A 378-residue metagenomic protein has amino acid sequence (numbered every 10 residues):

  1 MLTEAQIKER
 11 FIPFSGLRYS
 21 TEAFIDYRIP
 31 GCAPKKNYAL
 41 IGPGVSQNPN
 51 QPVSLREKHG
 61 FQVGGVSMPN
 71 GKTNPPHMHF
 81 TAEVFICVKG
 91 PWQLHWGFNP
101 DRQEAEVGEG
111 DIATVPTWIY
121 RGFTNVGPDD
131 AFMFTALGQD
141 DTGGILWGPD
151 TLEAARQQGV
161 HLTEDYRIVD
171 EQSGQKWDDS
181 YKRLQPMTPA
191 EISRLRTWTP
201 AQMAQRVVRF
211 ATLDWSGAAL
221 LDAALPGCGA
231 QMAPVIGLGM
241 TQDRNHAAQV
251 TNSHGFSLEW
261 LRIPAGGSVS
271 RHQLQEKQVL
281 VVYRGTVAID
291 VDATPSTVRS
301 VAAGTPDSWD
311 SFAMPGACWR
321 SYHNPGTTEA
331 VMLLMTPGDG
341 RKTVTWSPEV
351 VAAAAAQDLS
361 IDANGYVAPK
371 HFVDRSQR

Functional and structural regions predicted by a protein language model:
M1-H59, T163-H254, I361-R378: A short, N-terminal "cap"/entry segment at the start of jelly-roll beta-barrel domains of the cupin/DSBH fold
T3-E9, G122-W198, W319-R378: Double-stranded beta-helix
G44-N50, Q62-H79, M240-R244, S257-Q275 (+2 more regions): Conserved short histidine dyad/triad with adjacent acidic residue
G64, N74, E83, Q103 (+5 more regions): Short, conserved secondary-structure segments in the cores of folded domains
N70, F80-Q93, G97-F98, A265 (+1 more regions): Glycine- and acidic-residue-biased ligand/ion/polar-headgroup-sensing regions
N74-P76, L94-W96, Q103-A105, V115 (+5 more regions): Short beta-strand His + acidic residue motifs that chelate non-heme Fe in jelly-roll/DSBH and cupin folds
V88, I112-T117, T135: Long, hydrophobic, well-ordered secondary-structure blocks that form the structural core and pocket-lining surfaces
F98-P116, A293-G316: Short acidic-glycine-tyrosine-enriched beta hairpin
